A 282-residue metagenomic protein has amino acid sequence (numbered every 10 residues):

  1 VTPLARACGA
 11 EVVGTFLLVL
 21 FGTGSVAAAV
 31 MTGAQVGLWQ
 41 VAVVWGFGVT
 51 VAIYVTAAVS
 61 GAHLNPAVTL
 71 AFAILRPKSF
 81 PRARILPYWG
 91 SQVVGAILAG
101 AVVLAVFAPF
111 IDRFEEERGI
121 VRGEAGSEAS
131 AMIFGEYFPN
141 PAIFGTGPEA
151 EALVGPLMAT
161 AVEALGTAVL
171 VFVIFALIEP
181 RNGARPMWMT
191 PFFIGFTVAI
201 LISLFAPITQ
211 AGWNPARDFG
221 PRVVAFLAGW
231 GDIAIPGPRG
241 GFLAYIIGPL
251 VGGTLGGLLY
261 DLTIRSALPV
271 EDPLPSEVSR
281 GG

Functional and structural regions predicted by a protein language model:
V1-G282: Membrane-interface helix-loop junctions and terminal tails of multi-pass membrane proteins
